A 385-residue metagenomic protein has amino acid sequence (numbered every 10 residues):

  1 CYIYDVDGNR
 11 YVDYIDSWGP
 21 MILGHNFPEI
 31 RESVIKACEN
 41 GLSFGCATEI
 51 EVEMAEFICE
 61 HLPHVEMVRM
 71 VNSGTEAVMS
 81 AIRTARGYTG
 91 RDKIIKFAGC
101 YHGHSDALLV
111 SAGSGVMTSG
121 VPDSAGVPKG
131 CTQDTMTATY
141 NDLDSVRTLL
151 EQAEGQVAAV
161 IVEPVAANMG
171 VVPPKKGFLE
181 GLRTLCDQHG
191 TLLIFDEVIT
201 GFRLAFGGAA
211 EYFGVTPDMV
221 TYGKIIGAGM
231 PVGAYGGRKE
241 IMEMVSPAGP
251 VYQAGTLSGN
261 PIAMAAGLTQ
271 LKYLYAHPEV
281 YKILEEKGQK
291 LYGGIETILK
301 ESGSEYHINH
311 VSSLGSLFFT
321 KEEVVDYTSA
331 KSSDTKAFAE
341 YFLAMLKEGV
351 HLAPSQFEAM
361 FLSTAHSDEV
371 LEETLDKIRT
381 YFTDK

Functional and structural regions predicted by a protein language model:
C1-K385: Conserved N-terminal phosphate-binding loop of PLP-dependent enzymes in the Aspartate aminotransferase
